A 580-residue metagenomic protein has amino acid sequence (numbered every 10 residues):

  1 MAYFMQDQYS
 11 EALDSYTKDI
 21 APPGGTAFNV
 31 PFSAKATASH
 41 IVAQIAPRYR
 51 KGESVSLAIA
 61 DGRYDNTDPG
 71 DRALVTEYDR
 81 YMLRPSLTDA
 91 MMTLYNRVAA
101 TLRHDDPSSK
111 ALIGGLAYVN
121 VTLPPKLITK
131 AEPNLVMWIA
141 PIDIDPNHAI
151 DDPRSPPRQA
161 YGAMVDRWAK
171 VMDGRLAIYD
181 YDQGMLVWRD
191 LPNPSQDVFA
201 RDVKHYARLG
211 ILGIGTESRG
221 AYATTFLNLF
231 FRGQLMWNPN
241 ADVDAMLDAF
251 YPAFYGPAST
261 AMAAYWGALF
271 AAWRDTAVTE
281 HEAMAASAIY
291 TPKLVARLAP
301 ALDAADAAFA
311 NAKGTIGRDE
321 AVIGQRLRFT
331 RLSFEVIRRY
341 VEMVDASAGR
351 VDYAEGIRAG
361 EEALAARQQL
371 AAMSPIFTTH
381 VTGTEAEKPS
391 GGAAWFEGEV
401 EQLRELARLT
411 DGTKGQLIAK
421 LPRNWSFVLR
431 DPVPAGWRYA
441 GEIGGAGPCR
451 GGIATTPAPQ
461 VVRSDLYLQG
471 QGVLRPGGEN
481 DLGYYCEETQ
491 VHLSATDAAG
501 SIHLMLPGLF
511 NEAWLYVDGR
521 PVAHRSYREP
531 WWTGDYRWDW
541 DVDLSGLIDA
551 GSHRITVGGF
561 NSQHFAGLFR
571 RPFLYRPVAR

Functional and structural regions predicted by a protein language model:
M1-T93, R103, P107, V136 (+2 more regions): Feature activates predominantly on carbohydrate-active enzymes
N29-S39, A46-P47, P156-T260, A264: Structured mid-domain segments that build the active-site/substrate or prosthetic-cofactor binding neighborhood
Y95-P124, L176-Q183, T216-E217: Aromatic-lined carbohydrate-recognition surfaces of secreted/lumenal glycan-active proteins
G114-D143, D190-S195, Y222-L229: Substrate-binding cleft/loops of secretory-pathway carbohydrate-active enzymes
G210, Q234-R423: Catalytic domains of carbohydrate-active enzymes that cleave complex glycans
N424-W425, L429-V473, Y527, R537-L544 (+1 more regions): An acidic-aromatic loop/edge-strand motif
P459, G483, V491-V517, I555-G559: Aromatic-lined ligand-binding clefts that engage carbohydrates, nucleic acids, or primary amines
N480-S494, W538-D541: Short beta-strands within extracellular/lumenal beta-sheet-rich domains
